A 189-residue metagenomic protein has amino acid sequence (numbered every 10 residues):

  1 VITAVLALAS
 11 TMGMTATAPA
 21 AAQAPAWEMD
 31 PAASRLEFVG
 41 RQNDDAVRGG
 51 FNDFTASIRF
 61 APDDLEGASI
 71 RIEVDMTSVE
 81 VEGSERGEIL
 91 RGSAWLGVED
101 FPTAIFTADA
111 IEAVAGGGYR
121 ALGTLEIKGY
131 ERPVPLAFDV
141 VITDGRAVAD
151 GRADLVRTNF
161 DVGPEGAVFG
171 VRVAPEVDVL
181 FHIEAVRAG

Functional and structural regions predicted by a protein language model:
I2-T15: Bacterial N-terminal signal peptides
P19-G189: Low-complexity, acidic/polar, glycine-enriched regions of mature
